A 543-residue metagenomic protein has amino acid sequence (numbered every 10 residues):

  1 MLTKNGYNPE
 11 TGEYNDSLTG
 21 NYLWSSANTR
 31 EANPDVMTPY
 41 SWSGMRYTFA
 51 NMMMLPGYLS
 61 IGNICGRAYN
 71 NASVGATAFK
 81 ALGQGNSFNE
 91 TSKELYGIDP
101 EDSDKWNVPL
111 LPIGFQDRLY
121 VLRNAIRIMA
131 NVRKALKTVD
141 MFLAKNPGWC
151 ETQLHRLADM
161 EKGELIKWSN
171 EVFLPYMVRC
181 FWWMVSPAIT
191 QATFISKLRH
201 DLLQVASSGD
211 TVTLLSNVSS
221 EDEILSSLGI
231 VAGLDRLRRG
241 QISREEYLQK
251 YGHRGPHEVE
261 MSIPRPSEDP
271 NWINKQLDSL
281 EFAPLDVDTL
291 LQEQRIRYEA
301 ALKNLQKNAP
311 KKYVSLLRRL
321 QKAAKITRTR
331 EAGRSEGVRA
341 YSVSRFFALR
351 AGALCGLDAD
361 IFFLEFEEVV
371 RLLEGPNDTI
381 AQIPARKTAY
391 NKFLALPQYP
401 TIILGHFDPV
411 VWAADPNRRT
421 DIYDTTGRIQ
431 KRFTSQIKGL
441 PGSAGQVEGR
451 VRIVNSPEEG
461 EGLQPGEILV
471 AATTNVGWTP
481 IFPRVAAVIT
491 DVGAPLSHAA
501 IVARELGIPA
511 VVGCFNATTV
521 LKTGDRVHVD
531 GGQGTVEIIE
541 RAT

Functional and structural regions predicted by a protein language model:
M1, Q446, V451-E467, A472-T543: Acidic, glycine-rich flexible loop/linker segments
M1-S435: Contiguous hydrophobic, helix-prone segments at protein termini that mediate membrane targeting/anchoring
E223, S227, L234, E246-Q249 (+10 more regions): N-terminal hydrophobic or amphipathic segments with adjacent small-residue motifs that include Sec signal peptides
Y313-V314, R334, K438-L440, E505-G507 (+1 more regions): Intrinsically disordered, low-complexity segments enriched in polar/charged residues with Gly/Pro, especially when
D424-N455: Short, conserved active-site entrance elements at the starts or edges of catalytic domains
